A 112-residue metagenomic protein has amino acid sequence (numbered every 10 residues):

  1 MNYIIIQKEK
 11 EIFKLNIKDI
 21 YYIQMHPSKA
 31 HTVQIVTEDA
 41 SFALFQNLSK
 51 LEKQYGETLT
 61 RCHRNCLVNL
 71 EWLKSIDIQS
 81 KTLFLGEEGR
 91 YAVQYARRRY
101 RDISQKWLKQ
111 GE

Functional and structural regions predicted by a protein language model:
M1-E112: Basic, polyanion-interacting recognition surfaces, primarily in bacterial LytTR/OmpR-type DNA-binding effector domains
